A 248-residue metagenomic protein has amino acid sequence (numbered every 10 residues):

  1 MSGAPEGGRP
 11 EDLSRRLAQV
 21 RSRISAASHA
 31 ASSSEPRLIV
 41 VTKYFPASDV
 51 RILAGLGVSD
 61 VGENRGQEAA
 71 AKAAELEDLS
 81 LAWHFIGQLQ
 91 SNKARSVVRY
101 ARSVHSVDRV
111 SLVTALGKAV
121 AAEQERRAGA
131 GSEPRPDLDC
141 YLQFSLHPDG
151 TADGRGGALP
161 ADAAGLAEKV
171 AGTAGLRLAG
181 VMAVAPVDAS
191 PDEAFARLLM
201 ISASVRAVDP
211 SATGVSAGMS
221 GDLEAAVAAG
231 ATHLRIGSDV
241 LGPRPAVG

Functional and structural regions predicted by a protein language model:
S2-G221, V227-A229, L241-P243: Conserved alpha/beta-domain cores
T232-H233: Divalent-metal-activated hydrolytic enzyme cores
V247: Nucleotide-sugar donor-binding patch of glycosyltransferase catalytic domains
